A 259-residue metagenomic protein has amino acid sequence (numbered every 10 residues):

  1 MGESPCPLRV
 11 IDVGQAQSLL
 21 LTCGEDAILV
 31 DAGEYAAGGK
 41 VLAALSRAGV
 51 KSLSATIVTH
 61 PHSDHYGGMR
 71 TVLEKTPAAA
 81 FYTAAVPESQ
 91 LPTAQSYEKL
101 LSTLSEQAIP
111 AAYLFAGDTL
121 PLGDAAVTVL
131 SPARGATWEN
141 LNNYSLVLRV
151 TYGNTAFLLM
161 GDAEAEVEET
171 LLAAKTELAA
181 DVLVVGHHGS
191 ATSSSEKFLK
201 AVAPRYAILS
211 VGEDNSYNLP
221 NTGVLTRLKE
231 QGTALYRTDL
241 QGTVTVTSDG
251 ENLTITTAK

Functional and structural regions predicted by a protein language model:
M1-K259: Non-globular, low-confidence helical/coil segments that flank catalytic cores
